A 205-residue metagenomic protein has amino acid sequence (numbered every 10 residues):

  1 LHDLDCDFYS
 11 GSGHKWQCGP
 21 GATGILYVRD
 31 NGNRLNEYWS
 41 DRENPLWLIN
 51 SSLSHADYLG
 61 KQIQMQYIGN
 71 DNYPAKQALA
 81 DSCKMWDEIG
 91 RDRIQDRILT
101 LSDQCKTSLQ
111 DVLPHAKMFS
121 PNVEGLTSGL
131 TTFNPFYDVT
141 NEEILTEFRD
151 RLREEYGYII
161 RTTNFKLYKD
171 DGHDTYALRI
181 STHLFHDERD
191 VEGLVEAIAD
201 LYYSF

Functional and structural regions predicted by a protein language model:
L4-S54: Active-site PLP attachment segment
K15, I68, H183: Glycine- and other small-residue-rich loops at beta-strand/loop junctions that grip anionic moieties
R29, N134-F136, F185: Residue-level recognition of strand-loop junctions within catalytic nucleotide-signaling folds
R42-Y67, A80, F119-L126, F133-P135 (+2 more regions): PLP-dependent class I/II
N50-T107, G129: Structural motif of enzymes handling amino- and sulfur-group chemistry
R91, L99-D103, Q110-Y156: Conserved PLP-binding catalytic core of the aspartate aminotransferase-like
D150, E154-E155, F165-F205: PLP-dependent enzyme catalytic core of the Aspartate aminotransferase-like
